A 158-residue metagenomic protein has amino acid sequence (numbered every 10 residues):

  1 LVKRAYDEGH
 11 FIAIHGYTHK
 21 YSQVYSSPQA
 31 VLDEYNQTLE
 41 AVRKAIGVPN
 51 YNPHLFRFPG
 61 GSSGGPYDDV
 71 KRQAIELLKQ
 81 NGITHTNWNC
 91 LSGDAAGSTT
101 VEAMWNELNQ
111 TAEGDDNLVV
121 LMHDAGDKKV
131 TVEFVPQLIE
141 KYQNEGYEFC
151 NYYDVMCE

Functional and structural regions predicted by a protein language model:
L1-G9, Q137-K141: Catalytic-core regions built around general acid/base machinery
R4-Y6, F11-H15, T86: Short, well-structured secondary-structure segments
H19-L121, A125-Q143, Y147-E148, D154-E158: Catalytic domains of cell-wall/extracellular-matrix polysaccharide-remodeling enzymes, centered on de-N-acetylation
